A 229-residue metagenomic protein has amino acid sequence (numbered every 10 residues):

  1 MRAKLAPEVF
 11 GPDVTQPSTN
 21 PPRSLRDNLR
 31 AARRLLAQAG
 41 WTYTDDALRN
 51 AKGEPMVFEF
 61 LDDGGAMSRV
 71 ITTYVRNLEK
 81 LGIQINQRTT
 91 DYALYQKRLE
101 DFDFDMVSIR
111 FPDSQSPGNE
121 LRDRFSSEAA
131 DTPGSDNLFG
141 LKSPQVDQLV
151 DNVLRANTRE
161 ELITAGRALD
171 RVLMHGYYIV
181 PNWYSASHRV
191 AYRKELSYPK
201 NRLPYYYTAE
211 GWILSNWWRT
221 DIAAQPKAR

Functional and structural regions predicted by a protein language model:
M1-P17, L29-R33, A66-R76, K97-R229: Detector for C-terminal structural segments
S18-R23, E59-G65: Short beta-strand->loop
S24, I85-Q87, D151-R155: Short, well-ordered beta-strand elements within core beta-sheets of diverse protein domains
L29-E59: Immediate post-signal peptide segment of exported/extracytoplasmic ligand-binding proteins
T44-N50, N86-T89, E161, A165 (+1 more regions): Surface-exposed patches in mature extracellular/periplasmic domains of secreted proteins
E54-D63, I85-R88: Short, well-ordered beta-strand elements
Y74-I85: Short alpha-helix C-terminal cap/hinge motif
Q87-K97: Short helix-initiation/N-cap motifs at beta->coil->alpha
